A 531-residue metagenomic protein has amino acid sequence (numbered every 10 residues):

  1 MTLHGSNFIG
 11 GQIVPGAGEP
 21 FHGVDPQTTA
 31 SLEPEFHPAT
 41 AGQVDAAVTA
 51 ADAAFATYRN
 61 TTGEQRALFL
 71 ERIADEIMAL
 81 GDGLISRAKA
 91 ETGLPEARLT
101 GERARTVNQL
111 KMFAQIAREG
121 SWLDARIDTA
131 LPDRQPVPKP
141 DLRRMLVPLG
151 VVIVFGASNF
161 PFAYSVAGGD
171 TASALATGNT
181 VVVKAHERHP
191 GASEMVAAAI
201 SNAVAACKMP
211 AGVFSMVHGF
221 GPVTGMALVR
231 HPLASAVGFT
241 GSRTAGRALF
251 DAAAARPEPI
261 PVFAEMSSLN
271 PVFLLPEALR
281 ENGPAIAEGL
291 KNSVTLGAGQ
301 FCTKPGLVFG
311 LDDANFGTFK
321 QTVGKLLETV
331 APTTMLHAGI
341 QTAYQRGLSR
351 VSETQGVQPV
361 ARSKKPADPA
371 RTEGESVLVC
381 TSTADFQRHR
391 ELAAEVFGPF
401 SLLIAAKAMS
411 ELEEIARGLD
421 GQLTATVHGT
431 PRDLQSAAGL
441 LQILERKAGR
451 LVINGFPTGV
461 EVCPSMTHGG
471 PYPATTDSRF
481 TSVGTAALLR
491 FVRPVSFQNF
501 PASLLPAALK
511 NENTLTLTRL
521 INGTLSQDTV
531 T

Functional and structural regions predicted by a protein language model:
M1-P140: N-terminal Rossmann-like NAD(P)+-binding subdomain of aldehyde/semialdehyde dehydrogenases
H4, E288, G310-L423: NAD(P)-dependent aldehyde/semialdehyde dehydrogenase
T29-A30, R66, A88, G178 (+6 more regions): Residue-level signal for inorganic ion chemistry
E33-A39, A54-N60, I153-V154, F273-L274 (+4 more regions): Short, well-ordered beta-strand elements within core beta-sheets of diverse protein domains
F55, R59, A74-G81, I85-A88 (+20 more regions): Structural signal for hydrophobic packing residues in well-ordered secondary-structure cores of soluble enzyme domains
S121-T295, F309, D313-F316, V530: Rossmann-like NAD(P) dinucleotide-binding subdomain of oxidoreductase/dehydrogenase enzymes
Q300-C302: Extended low-complexity, polyampholyte segments enriched in Ser/Thr/Pro and acidic residues
A367-T372, M409-L505, Q527-T529: C-terminal core of ALDH-fold dehydrogenases
